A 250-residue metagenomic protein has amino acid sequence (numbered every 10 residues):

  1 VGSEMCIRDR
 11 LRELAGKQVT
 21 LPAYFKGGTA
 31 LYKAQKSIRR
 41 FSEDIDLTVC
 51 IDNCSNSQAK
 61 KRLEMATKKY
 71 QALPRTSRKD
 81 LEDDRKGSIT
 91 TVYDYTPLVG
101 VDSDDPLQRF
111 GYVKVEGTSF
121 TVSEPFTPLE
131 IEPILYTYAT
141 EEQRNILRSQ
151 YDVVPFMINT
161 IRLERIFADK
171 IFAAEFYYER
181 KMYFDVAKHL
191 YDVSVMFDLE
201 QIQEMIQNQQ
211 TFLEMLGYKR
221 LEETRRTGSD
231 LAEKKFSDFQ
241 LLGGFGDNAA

Functional and structural regions predicted by a protein language model:
G2-C6: Short, small-residue-biased leader/transition segments that mark boundaries at the very start of proteins
R8-K17, L63-P125, E142-S149, T160 (+2 more regions): Conserved catalytic core of two-metal-ion nucleotidyltransferases
A15-I45, C50-I51: Active-site nucleotide-donor binding segment shared across nucleotidyl transfer reactions
K17-P22, R75-K79, E200-N208: Surface-exposed helix-capping loop/turn segments at secondary-structure junctions
T48-E64: Catalytic palm subdomain of template-directed nucleic-acid polymerases, centered on the conserved carboxylate motif
C54-Q58, P155, N159, L163 (+2 more regions): Conserved aromatic-histidine-acidic binding/catalytic patches
E130-Y138: Short, His- and charge-rich active-site/binding loops that engage polyanionic ligands
E179-D247: Small-residue-rich helix-loop
